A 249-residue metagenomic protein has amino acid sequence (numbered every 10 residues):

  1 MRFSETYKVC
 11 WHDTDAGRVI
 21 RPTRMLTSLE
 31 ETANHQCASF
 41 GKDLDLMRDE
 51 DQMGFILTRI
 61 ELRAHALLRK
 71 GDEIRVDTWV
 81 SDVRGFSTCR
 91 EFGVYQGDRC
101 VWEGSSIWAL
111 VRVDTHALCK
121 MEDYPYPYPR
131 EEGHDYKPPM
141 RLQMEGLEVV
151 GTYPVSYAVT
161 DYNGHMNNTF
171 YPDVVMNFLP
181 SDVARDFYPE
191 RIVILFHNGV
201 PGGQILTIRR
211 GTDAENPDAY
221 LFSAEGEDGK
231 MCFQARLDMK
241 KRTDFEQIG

Functional and structural regions predicted by a protein language model:
M1-L57, R112-E190, F245-G249: Hot-dog-fold acyl-thioester-processing enzymes
F3-S4, E61-Q143, F196, V200-G202 (+1 more regions): HotDog/MaoC-like acyl-thioester-processing domains
